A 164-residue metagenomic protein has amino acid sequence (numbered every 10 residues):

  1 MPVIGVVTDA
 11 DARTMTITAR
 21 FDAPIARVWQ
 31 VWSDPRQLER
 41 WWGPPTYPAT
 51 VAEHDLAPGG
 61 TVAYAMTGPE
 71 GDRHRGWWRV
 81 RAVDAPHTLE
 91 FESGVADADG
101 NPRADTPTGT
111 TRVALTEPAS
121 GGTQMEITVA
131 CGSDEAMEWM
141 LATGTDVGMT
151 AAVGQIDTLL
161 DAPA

Functional and structural regions predicted by a protein language model:
M1-P48: Hydrophobic ligand-binding cavity/cleft-lining segments
A12-T18, I25, T61, R75 (+3 more regions): Intrinsic-disorder/low-complexity, polar/charged segments enriched in Ser/Thr/Lys/Arg/Asp/Glu/Gln
T16, R36-R75: Short beta-edge strand/loop motif at the mouth of beta-sheet-based domains
A19, V51-H54, G76-A82, T108-E117: Hydrophobic/aromatic beta-strand elements that line small-molecule binding cavities or substrate pockets in beta-rich
I25-A26, L56-A57, R81-T88, A114-Q124: A short, structured loop/turn motif at beta-sheet edges
V28, L38, V62-Y64, V80 (+4 more regions): Hydrophobic pocket/interface hotspot
V51-A52, L160-A164: Short, highly charged C-terminal tails/helix-capping segments
E92, A98-V147: Beta-strand/loop substructures that line and gate deep hydrophobic ligand-binding cavities in soluble
